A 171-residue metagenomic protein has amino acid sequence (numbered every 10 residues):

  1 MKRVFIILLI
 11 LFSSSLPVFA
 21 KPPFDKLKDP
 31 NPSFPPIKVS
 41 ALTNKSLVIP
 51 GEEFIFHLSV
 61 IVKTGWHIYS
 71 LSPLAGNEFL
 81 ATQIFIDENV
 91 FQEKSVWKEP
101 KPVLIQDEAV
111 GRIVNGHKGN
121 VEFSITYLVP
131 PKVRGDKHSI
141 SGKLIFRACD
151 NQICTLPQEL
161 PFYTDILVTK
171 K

Functional and structural regions predicted by a protein language model:
V4-S14: Sec-dependent N-terminal signal peptides
A20-K171: Extracellular/lumen-exposed scaffold segments
